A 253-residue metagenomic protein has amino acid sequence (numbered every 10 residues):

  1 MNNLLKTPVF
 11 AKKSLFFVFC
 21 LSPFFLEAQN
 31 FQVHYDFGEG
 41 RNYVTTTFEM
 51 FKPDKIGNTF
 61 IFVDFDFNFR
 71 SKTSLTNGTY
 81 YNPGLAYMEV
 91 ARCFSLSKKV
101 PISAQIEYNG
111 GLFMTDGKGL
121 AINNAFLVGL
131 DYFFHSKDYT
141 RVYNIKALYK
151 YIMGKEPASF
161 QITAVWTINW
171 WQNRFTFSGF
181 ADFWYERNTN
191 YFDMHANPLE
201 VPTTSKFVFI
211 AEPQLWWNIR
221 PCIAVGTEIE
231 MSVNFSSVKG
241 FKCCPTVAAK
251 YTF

Functional and structural regions predicted by a protein language model:
M1-Q29: Bacterial Sec-dependent N-terminal signal peptides
E27-K72: Short glycine/proline- and aromatic-enriched beta-strand/turn motifs that initiate or cap beta-hairpins
N30-D36, N42, T73-V165, M194-T203 (+1 more regions): Outer-membrane pore/translocation modules
V33-F37, I61-F67, A104-G110, I145-Y149 (+2 more regions): Transmembrane beta-barrel strands of outer-membrane/channel proteins
F51-P53, A91-C93, D131-H135, V165-N169 (+2 more regions): Transmembrane beta-barrel domains of outer membrane proteins
I56-I61, S97-A104, S136-Y143, W170-S178 (+1 more regions): Repeated loop/turn-to-beta-strand initiation elements of outer-membrane beta-barrel proteins
L148-A224, E228-N234, Y251-F253: Outer-membrane beta-barrel transmembrane domain signature
K242-F253: Outer-membrane beta-barrel "beta-signal"
